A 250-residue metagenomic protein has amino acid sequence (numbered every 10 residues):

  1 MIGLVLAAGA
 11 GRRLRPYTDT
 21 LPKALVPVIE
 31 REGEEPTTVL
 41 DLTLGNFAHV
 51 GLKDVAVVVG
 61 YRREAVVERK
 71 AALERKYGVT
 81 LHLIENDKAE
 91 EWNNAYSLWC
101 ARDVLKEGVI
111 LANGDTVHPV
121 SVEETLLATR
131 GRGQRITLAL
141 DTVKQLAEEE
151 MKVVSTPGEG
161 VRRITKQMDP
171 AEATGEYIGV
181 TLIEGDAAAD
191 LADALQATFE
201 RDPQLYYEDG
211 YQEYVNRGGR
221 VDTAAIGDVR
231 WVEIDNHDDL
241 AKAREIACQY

Functional and structural regions predicted by a protein language model:
M1-G3, T174-Y250: Conserved alpha/beta core of the MobA/IspD/sugar-nucleotide pyrophosphorylase nucleotidyltransferase superfamily
I2-V5, R13-P16, E32-G108, R201: Conserved N-terminal catalytic core of the sugar/cofactor nucleotidyltransferase
L4-A8, P27-V28: A conserved hydrophobic helix/loop-capping motif in glycosyltransferases and polysaccharide synthases
G9, D115, N236: Active-site glycine-centered loops adjacent to acidic/histidine catalytic or metal-binding residues that shape
A24, T80-H82, G160, R220-D222: Conserved beta-strand segments of alpha/beta enzyme cores
L25, V153-S155, T223: A structural signal for short hydrophobic beta-strand segments in well-ordered beta-sheet cores
V67, E74-M151, S155: Conserved beta-loop-beta/alpha segment of the NTase-like Rossmann-fold superfamily that binds/positions NTPs
P119-T198: Conserved core of the sugar-phosphate nucleotidyltransferase
